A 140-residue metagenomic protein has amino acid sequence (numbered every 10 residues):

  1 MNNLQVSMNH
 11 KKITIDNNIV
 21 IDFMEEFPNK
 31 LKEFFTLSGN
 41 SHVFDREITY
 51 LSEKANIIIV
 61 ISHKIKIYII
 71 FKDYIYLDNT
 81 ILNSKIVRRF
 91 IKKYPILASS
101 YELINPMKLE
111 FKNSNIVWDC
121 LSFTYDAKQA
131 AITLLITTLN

Functional and structural regions predicted by a protein language model:
M1-L109, N113-V117, D126-N140: Short helix/turn-capping signatures at newly exposed starts of structured segments
